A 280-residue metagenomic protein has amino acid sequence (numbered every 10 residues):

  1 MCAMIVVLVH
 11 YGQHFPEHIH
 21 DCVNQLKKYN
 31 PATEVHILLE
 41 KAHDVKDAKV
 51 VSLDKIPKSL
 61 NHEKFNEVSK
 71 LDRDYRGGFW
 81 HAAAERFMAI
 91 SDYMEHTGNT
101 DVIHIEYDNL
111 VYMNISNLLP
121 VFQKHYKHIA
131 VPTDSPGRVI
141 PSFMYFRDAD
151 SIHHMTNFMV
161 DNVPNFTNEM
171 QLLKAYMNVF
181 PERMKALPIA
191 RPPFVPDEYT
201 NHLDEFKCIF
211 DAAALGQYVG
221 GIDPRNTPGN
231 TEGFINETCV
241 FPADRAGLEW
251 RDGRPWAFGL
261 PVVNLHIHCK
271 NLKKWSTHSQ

Functional and structural regions predicted by a protein language model:
M1-D72, E95, D148-H154, I267-Q280: N-terminal anchoring/stem segment of glycosyltransferases
M4-H10, L110-G220: Glycogenin-like
H18, V163-Q280: A glycosyltransferase accessory/donor-loop signature
H20-K27, I90-S91, L119, M170-K174: Short amphipathic alpha-helical segments and helix-helix/interface helices
R73-F79: Surface-exposed cleft-lining segments at the edges of enzyme active sites
W80-F87, F166-Q171: Conserved glycosyltransferase catalytic-site signature
A82-H128: GT-A fold catalytic core of metal-dependent nucleotide-sugar glycosyltransferases, centered on the diacidic
